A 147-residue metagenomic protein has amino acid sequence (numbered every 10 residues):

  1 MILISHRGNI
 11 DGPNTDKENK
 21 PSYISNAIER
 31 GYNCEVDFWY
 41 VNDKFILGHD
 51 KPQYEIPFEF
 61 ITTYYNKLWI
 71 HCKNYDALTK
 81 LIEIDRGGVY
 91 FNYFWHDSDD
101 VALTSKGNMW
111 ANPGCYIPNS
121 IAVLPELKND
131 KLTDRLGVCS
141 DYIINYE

Functional and structural regions predicted by a protein language model:
M1-E147: Phosphate-group recognition and catalysis centered on beta-loop-alpha active-site segments
